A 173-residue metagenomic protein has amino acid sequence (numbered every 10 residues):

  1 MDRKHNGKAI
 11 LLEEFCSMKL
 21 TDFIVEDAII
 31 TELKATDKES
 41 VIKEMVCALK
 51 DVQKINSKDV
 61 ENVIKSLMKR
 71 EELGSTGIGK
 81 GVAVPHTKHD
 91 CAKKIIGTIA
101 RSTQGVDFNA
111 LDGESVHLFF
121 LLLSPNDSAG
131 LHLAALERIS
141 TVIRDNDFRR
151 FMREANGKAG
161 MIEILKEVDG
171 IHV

Functional and structural regions predicted by a protein language model:
D2-V173: Cytosolic covalent-transfer regions centered on His/Cys nucleophiles that carry phosphoryl or persulfide groups
